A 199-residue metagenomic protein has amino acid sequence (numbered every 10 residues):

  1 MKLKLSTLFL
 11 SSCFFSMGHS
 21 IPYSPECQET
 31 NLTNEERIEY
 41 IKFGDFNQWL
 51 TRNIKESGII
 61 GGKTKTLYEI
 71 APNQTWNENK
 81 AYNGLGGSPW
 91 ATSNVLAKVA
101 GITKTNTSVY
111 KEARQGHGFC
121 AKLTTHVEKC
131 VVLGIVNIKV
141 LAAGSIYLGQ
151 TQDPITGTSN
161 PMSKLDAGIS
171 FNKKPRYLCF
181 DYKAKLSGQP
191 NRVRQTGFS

Functional and structural regions predicted by a protein language model:
M1-N34: Bacterial Sec-dependent N-terminal signal peptides
L3, G44-N47, G188: Residue-level signal for functionally critical sites in structured catalytic/ligand-binding pockets
I21-C179, G197-S199: Aromatic (Trp/Tyr/Phe) and Gly/Pro-enriched flexible surface segments
A184-V193: Extended, low-complexity, turn-rich repeat/linker tracts enriched in Gly/Pro/Ser/Thr and Asp/Glu that occur
